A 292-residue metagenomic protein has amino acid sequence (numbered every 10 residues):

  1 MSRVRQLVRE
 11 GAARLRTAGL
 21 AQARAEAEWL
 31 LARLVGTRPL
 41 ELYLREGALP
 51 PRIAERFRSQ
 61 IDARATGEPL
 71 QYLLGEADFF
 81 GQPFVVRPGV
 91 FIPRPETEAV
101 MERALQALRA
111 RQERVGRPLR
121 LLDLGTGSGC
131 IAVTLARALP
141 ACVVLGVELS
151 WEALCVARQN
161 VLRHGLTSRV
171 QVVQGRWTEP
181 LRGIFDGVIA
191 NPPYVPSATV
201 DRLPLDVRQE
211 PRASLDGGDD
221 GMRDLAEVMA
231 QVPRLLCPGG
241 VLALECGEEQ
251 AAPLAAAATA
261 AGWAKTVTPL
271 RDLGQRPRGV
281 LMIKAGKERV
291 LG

Functional and structural regions predicted by a protein language model:
M1-R45, L49: Non-catalytic accessory regions of SAM-dependent methyltransferases
L15, L108, V161, V232 (+1 more regions): Conserved hydrophobic residues forming the short capping helix/wall of the S-adenosyl-L-methionine
W29-A107: Conserved AdoMet
E98-P204, E227: Conserved SAM/SAH cofactor-binding pocket of Class I
L149-L154, L205-V241, C246-A251: Glycine-rich S-adenosyl-L-methionine
S168-V170, G239, K265-T266: Short acidic capping loops at alpha-helix termini that bridge into adjacent secondary structure
V173-G175, C246, R271: Short loop/edge segments at beta-strand edges and connector loops that shape dinucleotide/nucleotide cofactor-binding
A261-W263, V267-G292: Core SAM-dependent methyltransferase catalytic element
